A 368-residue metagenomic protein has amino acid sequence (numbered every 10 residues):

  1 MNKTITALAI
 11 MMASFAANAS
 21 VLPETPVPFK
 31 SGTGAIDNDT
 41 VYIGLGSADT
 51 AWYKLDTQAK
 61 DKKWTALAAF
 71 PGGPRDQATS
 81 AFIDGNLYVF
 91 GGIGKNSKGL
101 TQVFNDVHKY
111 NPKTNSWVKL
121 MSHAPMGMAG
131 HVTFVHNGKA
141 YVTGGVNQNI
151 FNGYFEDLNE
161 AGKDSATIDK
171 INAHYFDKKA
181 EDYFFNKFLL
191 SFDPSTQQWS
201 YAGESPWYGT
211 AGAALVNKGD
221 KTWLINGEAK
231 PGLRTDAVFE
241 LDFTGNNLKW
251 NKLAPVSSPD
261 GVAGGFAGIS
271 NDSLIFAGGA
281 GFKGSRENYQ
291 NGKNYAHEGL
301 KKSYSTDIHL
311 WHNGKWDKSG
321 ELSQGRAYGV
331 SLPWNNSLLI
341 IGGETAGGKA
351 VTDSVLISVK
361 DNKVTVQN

Functional and structural regions predicted by a protein language model:
M1-N18: Gram-negative bacterial Sec-dependent N-terminal signal peptides
A19-N368: Kelch-like beta-propeller repeat domains
